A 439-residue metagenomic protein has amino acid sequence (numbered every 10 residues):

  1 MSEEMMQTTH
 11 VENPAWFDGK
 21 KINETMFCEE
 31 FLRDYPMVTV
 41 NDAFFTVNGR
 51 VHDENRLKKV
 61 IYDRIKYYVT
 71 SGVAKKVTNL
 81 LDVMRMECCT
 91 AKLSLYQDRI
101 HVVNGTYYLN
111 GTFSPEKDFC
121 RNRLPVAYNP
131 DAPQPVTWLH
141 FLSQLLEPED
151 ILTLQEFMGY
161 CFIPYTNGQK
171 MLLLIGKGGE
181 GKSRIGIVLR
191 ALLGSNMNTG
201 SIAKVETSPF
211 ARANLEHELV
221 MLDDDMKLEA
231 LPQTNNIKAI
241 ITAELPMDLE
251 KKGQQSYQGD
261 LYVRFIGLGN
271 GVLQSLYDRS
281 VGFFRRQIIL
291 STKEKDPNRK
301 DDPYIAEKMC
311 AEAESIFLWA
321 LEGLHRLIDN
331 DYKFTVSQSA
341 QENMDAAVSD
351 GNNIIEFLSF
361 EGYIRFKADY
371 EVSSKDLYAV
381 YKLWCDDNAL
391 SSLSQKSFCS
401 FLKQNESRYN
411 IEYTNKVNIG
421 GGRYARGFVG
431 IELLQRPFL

Functional and structural regions predicted by a protein language model:
S2-V40, Y67-E180, R184-L439: Feature primarily recognizes SF3-like P-loop helicase cores of small DNA viruses
V40-V69: TRNA-binding/sensing appendages of the translation machinery
